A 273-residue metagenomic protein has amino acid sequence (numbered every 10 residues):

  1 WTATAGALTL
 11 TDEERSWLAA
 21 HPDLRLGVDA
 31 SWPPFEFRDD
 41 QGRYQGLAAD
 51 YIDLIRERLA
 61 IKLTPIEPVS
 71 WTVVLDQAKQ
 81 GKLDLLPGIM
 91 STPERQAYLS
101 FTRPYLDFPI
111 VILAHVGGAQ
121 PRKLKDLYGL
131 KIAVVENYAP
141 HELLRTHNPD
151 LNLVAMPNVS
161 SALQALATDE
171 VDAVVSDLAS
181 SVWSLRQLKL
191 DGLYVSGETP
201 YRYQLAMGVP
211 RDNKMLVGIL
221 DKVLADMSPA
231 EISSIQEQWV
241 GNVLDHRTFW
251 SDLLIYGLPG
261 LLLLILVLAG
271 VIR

Functional and structural regions predicted by a protein language model:
W1-L18, A49-R58, V116-H141, R145 (+2 more regions): Extended ligand-binding regions for polar small-molecule ligands
A5-A97, N152-M156, Q164, L220: Extracytoplasmic small-molecule ligand-binding "clamshell" domains of the periplasmic binding protein/Venus flytrap
R25-A30, L99-K123, E136, M207-R211: Hydrophobic/proline-rich hinge and linker segments of small-molecule sensing/allosteric domains, predominantly
E36-D40, A49-K62, T102-R103, K123-D126 (+2 more regions): Ligand-binding cleft/hinge of the Venus flytrap
T72-K79, G88-Y98, L143-T146, Q164-Y201: A ligand-binding cleft/hinge motif common to bilobed small-molecule-binding domains
K82, K131, E170: Conserved functional loop/turn residues at catalytic and ligand-binding sites
L99-V111, N152-V154, L190-Y201, R211: Short beta-strand->loop
L244-R273: Alpha-helical transmembrane signal-anchor helices
